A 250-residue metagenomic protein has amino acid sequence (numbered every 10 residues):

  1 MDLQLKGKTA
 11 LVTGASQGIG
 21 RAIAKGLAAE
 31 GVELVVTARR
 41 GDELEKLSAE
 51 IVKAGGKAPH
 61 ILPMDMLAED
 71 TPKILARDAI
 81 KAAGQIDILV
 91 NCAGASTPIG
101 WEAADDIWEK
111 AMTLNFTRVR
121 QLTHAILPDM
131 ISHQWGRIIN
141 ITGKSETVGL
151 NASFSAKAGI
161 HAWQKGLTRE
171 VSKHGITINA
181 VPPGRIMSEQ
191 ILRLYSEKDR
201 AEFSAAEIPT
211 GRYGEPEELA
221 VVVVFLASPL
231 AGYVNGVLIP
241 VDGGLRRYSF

Functional and structural regions predicted by a protein language model:
M1, A49, K173, R185-I208 (+2 more regions): A glycine/serine/threonine-rich, flexible loop-to-helix segment that serves as the NAD(P) cofactor-binding "lid"
S16-Q17: Conserved glycine-rich cofactor-binding loop
K73, K81, A95-K110, G149-A152 (+1 more regions): Conserved mid-core segment of classical short-chain dehydrogenase/reductases
C92-T97, T142, G244: Conserved NAD(P)H cofactor-binding loop of Rossmann-fold oxidoreductase domains
P128, R169-K173, G232: Alpha-helical segment proximal to the catalytic Tyr-Lys
R137-K173, R185-I186: Catalytic loop of short-chain dehydrogenase/reductase
V224, N235-F250: Short C-terminal tail/terminal secondary-structure segment of NAD(P)H-dependent dehydrogenase/reductase domains
